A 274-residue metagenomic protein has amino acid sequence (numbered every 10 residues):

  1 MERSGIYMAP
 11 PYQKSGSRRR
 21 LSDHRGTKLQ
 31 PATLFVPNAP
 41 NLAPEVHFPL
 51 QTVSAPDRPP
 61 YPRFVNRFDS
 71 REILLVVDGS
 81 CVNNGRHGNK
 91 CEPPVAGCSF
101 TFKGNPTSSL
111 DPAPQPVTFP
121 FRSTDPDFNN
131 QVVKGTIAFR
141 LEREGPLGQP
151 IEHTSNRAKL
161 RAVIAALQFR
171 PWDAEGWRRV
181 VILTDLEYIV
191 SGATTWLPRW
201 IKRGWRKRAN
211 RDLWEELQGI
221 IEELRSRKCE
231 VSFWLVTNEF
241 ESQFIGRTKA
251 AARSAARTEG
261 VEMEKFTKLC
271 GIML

Functional and structural regions predicted by a protein language model:
G5-P11, V163-K249: RNase H catalytic domain
I6, P10-Y12, G16-R157, F169-W172 (+1 more regions): RNase H-like nuclease fold core
A32, R58-N66, E222-R227, V231 (+2 more regions): Charged, low-complexity intrinsically disordered terminal regions and linker tails
G97-S99, R247, A251: Aromatic- and glycine-enriched pocket-lining scaffold segments that form the walls of small-molecule binding clefts
A158, A162: Loop-to-helix element that buttresses phosphate recognition and phosphoryl-transfer chemistry
K207-L213, R253-L274: Acidic, His- and aromatic-enriched active-site or binding-groove loops in soluble protein domains that engage sugars
